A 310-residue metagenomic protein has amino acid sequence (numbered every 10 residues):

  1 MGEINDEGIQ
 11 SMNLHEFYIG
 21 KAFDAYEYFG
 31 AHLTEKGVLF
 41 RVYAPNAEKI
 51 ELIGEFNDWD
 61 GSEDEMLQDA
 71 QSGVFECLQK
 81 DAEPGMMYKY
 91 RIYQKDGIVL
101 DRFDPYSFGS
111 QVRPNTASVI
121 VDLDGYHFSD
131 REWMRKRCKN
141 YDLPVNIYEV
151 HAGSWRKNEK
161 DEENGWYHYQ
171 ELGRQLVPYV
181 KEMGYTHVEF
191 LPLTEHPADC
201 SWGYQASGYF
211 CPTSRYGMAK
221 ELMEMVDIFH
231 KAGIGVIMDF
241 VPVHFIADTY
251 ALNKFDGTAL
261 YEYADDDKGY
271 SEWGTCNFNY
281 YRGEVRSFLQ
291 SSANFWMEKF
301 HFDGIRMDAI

Functional and structural regions predicted by a protein language model:
M1-E35, L39, D69-E149, S154-D161 (+1 more regions): The feature marks proteins involved in alpha-glucan
V42, G54, Q79, I92 (+3 more regions): Glycine-rich, histidine-containing beta strand-loop boundary motifs that form or position
Y43-I50: Short proline/glycine-enriched turn/loop motifs at strand-loop junctions of beta-rich domains
I50-L52, Y88: Short beta-strand elements bearing conserved aromatic residues within extracellular beta-rich modules
E55-D60, K95: Change "in extracellular beta-sheet-rich domains … of secreted and cell-surface proteins" to "in beta-sheet-rich domains
G61-A70: Solvent-exposed serine/threonine-rich low-complexity stretches and specific carbohydrate-binding patches
W133-D142, H151-I310: Substrate-binding/active-site clefts of carbohydrate-active enzymes
